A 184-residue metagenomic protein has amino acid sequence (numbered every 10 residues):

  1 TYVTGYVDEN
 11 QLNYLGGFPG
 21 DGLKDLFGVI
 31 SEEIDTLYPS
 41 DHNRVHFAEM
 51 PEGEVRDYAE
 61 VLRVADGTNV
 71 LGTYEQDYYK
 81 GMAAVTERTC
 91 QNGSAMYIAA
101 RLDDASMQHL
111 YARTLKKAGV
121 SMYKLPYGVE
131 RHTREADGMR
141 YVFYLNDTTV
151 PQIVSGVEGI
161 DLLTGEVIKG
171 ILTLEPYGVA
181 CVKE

Functional and structural regions predicted by a protein language model:
T1-E184: A conserved amphipathic helix/loop scaffold that creates a polar/acidic microenvironment used either to coordinate
